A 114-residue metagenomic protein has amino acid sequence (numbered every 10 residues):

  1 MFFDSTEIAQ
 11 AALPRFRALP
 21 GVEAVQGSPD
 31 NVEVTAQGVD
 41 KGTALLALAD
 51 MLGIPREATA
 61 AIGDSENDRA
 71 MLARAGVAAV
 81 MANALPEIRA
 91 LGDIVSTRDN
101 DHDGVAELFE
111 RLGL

Functional and structural regions predicted by a protein language model:
M1-I62, E66: Conserved acidic, metal-coordinating active-site core of Asp-based, Mg2+-dependent phosphoryl-transfer enzymes
I8, K41, D68, E87-I88 (+1 more regions): Short phosphate-engaging motifs
L13-R17, L46, A73, R89 (+1 more regions): Class I S-adenosyl-L-methionine
D30-V32, A79, P86, D103: Glycine-centered loop/turn positions within well-structured domains that cap or flank conserved ligand/cofactor-binding
A44-L52, M71, G104-R111: A general structural signal for short secondary-structure boundary/capping elements
L45, P55-T97: Acidic, Mg2+-coordinating phosphoryl-transfer loop and its flanking beta/alpha structural elements, shared across
P86, D93, T97-L114: Glycine-rich phosphate-binding/hydrolytic loop that grips phosphoryl groups
